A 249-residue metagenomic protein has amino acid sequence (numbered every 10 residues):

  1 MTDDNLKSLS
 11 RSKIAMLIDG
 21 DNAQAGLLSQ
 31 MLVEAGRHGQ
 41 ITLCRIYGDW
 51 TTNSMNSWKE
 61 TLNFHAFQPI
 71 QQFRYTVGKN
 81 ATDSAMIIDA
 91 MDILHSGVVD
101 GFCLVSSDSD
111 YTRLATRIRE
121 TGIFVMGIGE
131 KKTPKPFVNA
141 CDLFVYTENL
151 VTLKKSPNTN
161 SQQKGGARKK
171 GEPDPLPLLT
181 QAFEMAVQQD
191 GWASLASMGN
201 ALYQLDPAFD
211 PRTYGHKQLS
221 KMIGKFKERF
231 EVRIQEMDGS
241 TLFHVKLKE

Functional and structural regions predicted by a protein language model:
M1-D89, L94-H95, F124: Domain-level signal for Mg2+-assisted phosphodiester chemistry and nucleotide/NA-binding surfaces in nucleic-acid
M1-R11, L150-E172: Intrinsically disordered, low-complexity linkers and terminal tails enriched in Pro/Gly and often acidic or mixed-charge
C44, T112-A115, T121-F124, P134: P-loop/Walker A NTP-binding module and the surrounding RecA-like catalytic core of P-loop NTPases
Y47, D100-S107, L114, I118 (+1 more regions): Acidic beta-strand-to-loop metal/phosphate-binding motif
S54-K59, G129-F137: Short, glycine/polar-rich helix-capping loops at beta-to-alpha or helix-loop-helix junctions that flank or form
H65, T121, N139-C141: Short, structured coil segments at secondary-structure junctions
F102, F144-V145: Short, well-ordered beta-strand core segments
K131, N160-E249: N-terminal regulatory modules in eukaryotic regulatory proteins
